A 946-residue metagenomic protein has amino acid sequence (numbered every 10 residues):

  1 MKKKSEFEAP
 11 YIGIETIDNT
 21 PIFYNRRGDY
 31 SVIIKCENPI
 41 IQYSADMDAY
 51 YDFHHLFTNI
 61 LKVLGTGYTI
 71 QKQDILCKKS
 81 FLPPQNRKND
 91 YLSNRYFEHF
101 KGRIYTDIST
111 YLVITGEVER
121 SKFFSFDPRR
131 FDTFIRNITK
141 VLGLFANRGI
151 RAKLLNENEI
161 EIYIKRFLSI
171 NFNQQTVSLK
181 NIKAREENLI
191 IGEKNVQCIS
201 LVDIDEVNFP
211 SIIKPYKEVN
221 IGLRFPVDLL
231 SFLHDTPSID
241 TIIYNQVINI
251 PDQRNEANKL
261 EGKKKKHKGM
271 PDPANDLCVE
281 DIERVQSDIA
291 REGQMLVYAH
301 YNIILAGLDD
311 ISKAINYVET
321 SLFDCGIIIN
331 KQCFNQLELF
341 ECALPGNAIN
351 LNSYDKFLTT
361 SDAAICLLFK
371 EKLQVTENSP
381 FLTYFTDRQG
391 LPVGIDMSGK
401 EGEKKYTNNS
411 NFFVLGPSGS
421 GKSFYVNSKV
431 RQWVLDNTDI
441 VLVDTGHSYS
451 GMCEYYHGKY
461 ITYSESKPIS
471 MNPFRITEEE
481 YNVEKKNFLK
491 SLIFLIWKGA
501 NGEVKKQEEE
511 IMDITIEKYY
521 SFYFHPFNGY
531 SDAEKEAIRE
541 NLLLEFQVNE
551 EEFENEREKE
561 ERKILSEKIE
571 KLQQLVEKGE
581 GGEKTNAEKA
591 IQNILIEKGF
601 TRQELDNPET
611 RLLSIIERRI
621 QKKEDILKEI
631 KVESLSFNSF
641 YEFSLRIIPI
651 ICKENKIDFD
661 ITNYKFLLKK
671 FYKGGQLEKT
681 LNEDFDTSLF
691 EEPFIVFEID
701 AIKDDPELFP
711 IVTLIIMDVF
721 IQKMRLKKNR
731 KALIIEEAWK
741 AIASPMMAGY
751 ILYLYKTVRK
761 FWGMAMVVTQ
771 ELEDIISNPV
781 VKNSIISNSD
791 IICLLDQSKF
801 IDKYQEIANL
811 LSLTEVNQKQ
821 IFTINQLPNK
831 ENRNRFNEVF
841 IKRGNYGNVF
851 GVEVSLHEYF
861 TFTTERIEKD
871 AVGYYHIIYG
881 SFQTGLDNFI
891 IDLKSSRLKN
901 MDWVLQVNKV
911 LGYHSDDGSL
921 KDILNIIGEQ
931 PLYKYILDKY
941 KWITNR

Functional and structural regions predicted by a protein language model:
M1-E371: Extended, folded cores of ATP/NTP-driven motor/assembly subunits in large transport and secretion machines
K2-P10, I14, I162, R166-G269 (+9 more regions): C-terminal regions of RecA-like/P-loop NTPase motor modules
Y50-V63, F340-V393, G399, T445-S450 (+5 more regions): P-loop NTPase motor domains
R388, K400-N409: Phosphate-binding P-loop
V414: Hydrophobic anchor at the beta1->P-loop junction of P-loop NTPases
K422: Conserved lysine of the Walker
Y425: Hydrophobic positions on the alpha1 helix immediately C-terminal to the Walker A/P-loop
Q432-V441, Y456: Post-Walker A helix-loop "phosphate-sensing" segment adjacent to the P-loop in P-loop NTPases
